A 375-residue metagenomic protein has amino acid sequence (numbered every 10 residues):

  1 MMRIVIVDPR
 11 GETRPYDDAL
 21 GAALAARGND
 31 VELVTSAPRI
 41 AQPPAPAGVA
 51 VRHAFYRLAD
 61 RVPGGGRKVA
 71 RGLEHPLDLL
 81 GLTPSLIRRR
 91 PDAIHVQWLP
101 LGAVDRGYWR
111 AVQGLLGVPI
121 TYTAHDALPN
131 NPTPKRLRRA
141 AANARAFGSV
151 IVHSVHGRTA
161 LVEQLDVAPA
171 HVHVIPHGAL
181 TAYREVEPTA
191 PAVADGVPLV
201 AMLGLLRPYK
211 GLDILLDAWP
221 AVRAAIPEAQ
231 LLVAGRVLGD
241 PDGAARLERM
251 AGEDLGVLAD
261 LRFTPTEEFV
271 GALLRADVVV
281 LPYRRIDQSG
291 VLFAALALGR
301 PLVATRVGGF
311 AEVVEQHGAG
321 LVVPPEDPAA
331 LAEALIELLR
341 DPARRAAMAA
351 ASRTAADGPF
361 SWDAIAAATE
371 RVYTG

Functional and structural regions predicted by a protein language model:
P15-A19, R207-A221, A245, F293 (+1 more regions): A conserved mid-protein helix/loop that constitutes part of the nucleotide-sugar donor-binding site
P132-P134, V162-E163, A170-H171, G178-G196 (+1 more regions): Acidic anion/phosphate-binding donor-loop and adjacent secondary structure in glycosyltransferase catalytic cores
A192-K210, L216-W219, L232-A234: Conserved donor-binding/catalytic core segment of Leloir-type glycosyltransferases
Q230-A245, R262-F263: Glycosyltransferase donor-sugar binding loop
A244-G271: Nucleotide-activated donor-binding/catalytic signature segment of Leloir-type glycosyltransferases, i.e., the conserved
V278-L281, P301-A304: Short hydrophobic beta-strand element within catalytic cores of glycosyltransferases and related nucleotide-activated
Q316-H317, L321-P328, E337-A343: Conserved acidic donor-binding segment of nucleotide-sugar-dependent glycosyltransferases
A330, E337, R344-P359, A368: A short, well-ordered alpha-helix in the C-terminal region of glycosyltransferases
